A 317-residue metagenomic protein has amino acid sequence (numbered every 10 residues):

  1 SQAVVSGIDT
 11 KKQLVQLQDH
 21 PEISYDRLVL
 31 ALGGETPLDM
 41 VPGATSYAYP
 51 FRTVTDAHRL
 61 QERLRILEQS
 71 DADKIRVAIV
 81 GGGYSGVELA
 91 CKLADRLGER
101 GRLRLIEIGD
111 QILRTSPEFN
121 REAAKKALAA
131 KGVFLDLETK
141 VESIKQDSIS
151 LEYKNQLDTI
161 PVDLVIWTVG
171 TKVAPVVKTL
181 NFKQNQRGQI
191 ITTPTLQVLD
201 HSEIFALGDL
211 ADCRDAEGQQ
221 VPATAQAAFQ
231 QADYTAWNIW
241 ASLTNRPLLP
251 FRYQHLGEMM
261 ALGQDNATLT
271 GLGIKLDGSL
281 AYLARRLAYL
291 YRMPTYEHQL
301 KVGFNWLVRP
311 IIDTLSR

Functional and structural regions predicted by a protein language model:
S1-A78, N155, I166: FAD-binding core/adjacent interface of flavoenzyme oxidoreductases
Q2, E68-D73, R102, N245-Y253: A short alpha-helix-loop-beta-strand transition element characteristic of N-terminal alpha/beta dinucleotide-binding
A3-G7, D95-P194, V198-D200, L248: A Rossmann-like FAD-binding core segment of flavoenzymes
E35, S85, Q111: Conserved Rossmann-like nucleotide-cofactor binding loop
S46-D71, T159-Q230, W237: FAD-site-proximal beta/loop scaffold in flavoenzymes
L60-E107: Rossmann-like NAD(P)H-binding beta-loop-alpha module
G82, I108, D209, Q264: Cofactor-binding loop segments of dinucleotide-utilizing enzymes, especially the Rossmann-like FAD- and NAD(P)+-binding
Q231, A236-R317: C-terminal, flexible cofactor-proximal segment of oxidoreductases
